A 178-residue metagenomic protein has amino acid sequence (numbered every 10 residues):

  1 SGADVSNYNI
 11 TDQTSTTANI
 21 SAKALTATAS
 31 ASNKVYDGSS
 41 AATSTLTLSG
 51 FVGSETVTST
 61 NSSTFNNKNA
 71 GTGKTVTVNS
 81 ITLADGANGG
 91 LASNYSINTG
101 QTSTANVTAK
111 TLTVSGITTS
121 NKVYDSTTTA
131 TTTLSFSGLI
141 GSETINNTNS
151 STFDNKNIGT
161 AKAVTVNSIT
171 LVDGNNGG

Functional and structural regions predicted by a protein language model:
S1-G178: Short loop/turn motifs that initiate or flank beta-strands
